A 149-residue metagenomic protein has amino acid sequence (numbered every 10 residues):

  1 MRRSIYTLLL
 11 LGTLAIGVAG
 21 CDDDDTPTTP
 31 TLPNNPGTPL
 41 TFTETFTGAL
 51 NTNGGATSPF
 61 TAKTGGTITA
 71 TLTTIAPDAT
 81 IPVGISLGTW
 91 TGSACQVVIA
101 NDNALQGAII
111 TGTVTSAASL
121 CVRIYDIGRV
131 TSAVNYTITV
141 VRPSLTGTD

Functional and structural regions predicted by a protein language model:
M1-A19: Sec-dependent bacterial lipoprotein signal peptides
R2-I5, T45-G48, V98-A100: Intrinsically disordered, low-complexity segments enriched in polar/charged residues with Gly/Pro, especially when
T7-T13, T31, P39, A49 (+2 more regions): Acidic/proline-rich low-complexity IDRs
I16-T41, T148: Bacterial Sec-dependent N-terminal signal peptides
D22-D23, G48-V97, N103-Q106, T113-L120 (+2 more regions): Acidic, Ser/Thr/Pro-rich low-complexity intrinsically disordered segments
P39-L40, F46-T47, L145: Extracellular, modular beta-sheet/disulfide-rich ectodomains of secreted and cell-surface proteins
D102-A104, T148-D149: Extracellular/mature segments of secreted proteins
T131-D149: C-terminal interaction-tip segments
